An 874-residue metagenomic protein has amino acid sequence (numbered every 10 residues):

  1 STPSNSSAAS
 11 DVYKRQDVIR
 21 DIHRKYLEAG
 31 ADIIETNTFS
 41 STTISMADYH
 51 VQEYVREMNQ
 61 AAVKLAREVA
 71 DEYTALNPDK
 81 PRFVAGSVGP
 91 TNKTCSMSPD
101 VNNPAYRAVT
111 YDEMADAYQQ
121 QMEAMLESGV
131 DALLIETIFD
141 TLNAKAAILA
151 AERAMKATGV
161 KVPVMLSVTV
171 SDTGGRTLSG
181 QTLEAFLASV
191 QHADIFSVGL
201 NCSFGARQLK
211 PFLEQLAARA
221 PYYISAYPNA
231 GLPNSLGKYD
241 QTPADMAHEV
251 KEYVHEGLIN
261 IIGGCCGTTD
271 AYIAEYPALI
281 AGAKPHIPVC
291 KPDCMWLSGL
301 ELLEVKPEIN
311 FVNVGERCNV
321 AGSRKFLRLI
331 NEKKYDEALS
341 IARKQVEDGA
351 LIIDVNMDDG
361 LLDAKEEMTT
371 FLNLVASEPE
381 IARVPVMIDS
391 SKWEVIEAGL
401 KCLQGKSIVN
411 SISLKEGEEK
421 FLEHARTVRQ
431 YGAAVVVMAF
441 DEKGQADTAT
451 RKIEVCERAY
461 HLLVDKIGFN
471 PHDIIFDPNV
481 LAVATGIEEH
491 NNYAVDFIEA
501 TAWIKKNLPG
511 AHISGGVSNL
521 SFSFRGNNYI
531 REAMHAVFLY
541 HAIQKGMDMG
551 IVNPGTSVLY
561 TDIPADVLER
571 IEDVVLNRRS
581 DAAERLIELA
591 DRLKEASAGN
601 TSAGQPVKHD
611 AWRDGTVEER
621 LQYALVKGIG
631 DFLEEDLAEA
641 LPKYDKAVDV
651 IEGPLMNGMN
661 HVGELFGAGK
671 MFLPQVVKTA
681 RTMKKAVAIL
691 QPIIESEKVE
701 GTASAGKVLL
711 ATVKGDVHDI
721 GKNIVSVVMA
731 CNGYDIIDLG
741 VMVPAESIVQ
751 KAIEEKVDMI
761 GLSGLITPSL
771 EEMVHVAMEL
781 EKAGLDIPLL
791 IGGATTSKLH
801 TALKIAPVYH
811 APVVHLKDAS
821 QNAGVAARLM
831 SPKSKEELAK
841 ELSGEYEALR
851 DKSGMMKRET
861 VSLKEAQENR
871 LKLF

Functional and structural regions predicted by a protein language model:
S1, L27-S40, M58-S98, K161 (+2 more regions): Glycine-rich, aromatic-flanked loop segments that form ligand/cofactor-binding clefts across common enzyme folds
T2-A9, Y13: Single conserved hydrophobic/aromatic residue that forms the stacking wall/gate of nucleotide- or nucleobase-binding
D11, I19, D32-I44, Q52 (+4 more regions): Cofactor-cradling patches in redox/metallo enzymes
D11-R15, I22, L27-M58, V130-A146 (+9 more regions): Glycine-rich, proline-tolerant flexible connector loops at the mouths of alpha/beta enzymes
V12, V289-I330, V346, A502 (+4 more regions): Active-site loops and adjacent core secondary-structure elements that bind or stabilize anionic groups
Y26, A66, L133, V198 (+7 more regions): Conserved, mostly hydrophobic/aromatic
T38-M46, E337-A376, P385-S390, R585-T712: Terminal or standalone catalytic/regulatory effector modules within metabolic enzymes and repeat proteins
S171-L178, Q191-N260, L279, A283 (+6 more regions): Catalytic-face loop-and-helix region of soluble metabolic enzyme cores
